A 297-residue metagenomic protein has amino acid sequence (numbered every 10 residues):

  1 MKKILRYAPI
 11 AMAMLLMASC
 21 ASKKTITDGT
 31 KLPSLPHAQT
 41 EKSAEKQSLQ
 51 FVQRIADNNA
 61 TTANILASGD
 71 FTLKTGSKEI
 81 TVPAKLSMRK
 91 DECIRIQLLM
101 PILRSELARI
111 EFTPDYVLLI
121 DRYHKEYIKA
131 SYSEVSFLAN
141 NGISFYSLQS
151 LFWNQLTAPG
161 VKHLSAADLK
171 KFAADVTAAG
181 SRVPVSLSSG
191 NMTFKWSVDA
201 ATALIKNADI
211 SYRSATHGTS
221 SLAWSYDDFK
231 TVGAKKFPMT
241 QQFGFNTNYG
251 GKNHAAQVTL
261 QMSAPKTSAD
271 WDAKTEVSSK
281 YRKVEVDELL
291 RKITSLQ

Functional and structural regions predicted by a protein language model:
M1-P9: Bacterial N-terminal signal peptides that target proteins for export
L5, A21-S22, I26, L164-K280: Gly/Pro-enriched, hydrophobic low-complexity segments that function as extracytoplasmic propeptides/linkers
L16-S19: C-terminal motif of bacterial Sec signal peptides marking the signal peptidase cleavage site
A21-I80, V286-Q297: N-terminal leader/targeting segments and the immediate start of mature chains
T25, C93-Y146, S150: An acidic-aromatic
K31-Q47, S87-E92, T113-Y116, R122: The feature marks either
L49-F51, R122-F194: Flexible, processing/modification-adjacent segments and terminal tails in exported/periplasmic/extracellular proteins
D57-I65, T75-I80, S87-R89, I110 (+2 more regions): Edge/loop elements at the starts and ends of beta-strands within beta-rich repeat scaffolds
